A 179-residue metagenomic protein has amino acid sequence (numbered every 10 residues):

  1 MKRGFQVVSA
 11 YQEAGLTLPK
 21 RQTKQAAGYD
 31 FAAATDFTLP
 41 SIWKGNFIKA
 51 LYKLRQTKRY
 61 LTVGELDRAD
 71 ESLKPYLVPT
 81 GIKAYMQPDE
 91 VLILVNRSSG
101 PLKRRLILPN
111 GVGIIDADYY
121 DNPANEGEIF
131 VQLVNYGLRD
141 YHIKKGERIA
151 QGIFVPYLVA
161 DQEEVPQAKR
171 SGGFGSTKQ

Functional and structural regions predicted by a protein language model:
M1-Q179: DUTPase catalytic domain/fold
